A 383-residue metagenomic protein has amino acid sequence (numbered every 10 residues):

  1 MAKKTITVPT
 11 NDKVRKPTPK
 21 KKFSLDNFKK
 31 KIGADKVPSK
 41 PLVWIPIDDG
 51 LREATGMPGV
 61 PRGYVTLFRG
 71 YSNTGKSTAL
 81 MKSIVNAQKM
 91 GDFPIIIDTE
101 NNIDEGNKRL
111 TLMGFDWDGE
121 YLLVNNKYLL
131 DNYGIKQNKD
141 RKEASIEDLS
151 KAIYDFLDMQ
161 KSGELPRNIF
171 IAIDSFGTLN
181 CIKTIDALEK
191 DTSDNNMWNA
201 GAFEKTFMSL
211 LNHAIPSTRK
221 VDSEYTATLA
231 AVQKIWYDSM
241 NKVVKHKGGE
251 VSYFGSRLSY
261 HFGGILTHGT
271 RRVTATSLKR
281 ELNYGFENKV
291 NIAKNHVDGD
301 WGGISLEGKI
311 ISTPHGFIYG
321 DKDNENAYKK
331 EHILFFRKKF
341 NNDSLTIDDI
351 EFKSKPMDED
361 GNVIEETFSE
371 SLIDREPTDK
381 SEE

Functional and structural regions predicted by a protein language model:
M1-I32, V273-E383: C-terminal regions of RecA-like/P-loop NTPase motor modules
P9-E120, N132-K139, I146-S150, D158: The Walker A/P-loop phosphate-binding site
W44, D48, R62, S77 (+5 more regions): Amphipathic alpha-helical transducer elements in NTP-driven molecular machines
A54-M57, N86-M90, L112-D116, D155-G163 (+6 more regions): Conserved, well-folded catalytic cores of nucleic-acid-processing and energy-transducing macromolecular machines
V60-G63, M90-G91, E164-R167, S223-T226: Short loop/turn elements that form and flank the Walker-type P-loop nucleotide-binding site in RecA-like NTPase cores
S72, S175-G177, Q233: Short, flexible loop/turn elements at secondary-structure junctions
M90-A202, T206, M357, T367-F368 (+1 more regions): Conserved inter-motif catalytic segment of the P-loop NTP-binding fold
W198-G316: Phosphate-binding/switch region of NTP-binding enzymes
